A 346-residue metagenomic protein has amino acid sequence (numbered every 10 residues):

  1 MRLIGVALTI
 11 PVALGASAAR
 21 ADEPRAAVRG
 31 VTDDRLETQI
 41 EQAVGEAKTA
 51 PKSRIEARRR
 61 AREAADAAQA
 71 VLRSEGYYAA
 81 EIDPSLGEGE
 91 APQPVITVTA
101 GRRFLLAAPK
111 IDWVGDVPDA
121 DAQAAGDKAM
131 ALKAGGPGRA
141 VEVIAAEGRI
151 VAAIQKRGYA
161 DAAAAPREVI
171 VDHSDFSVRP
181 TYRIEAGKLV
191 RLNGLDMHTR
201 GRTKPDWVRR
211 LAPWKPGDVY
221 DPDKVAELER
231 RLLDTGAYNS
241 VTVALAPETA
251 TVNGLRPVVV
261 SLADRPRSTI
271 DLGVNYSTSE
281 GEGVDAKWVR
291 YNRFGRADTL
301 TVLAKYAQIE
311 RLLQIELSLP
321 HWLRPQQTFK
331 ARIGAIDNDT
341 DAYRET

Functional and structural regions predicted by a protein language model:
M1-L3: Positively charged n-region of N-terminal signal peptides that target proteins for export
G5-G15: Bacterial N-terminal signal peptides
A21-R59, E63, P84-E142, P166-D223 (+2 more regions): Periplasmic POTRA and POTRA-like interaction domains that precede and scaffold membrane channels/assemblies
R60-A79, E142-D161, K224-V241: Amphipathic, non-transmembrane alpha-helical segments in extracytoplasmic/periplasmic proteins
Y78-L86, A160-V169, N239-E248, F329-A331: Short beta-strand elements
D116, A120-A124, D221-T346: Gram-negative/organellar outer-membrane beta-barrel architecture
